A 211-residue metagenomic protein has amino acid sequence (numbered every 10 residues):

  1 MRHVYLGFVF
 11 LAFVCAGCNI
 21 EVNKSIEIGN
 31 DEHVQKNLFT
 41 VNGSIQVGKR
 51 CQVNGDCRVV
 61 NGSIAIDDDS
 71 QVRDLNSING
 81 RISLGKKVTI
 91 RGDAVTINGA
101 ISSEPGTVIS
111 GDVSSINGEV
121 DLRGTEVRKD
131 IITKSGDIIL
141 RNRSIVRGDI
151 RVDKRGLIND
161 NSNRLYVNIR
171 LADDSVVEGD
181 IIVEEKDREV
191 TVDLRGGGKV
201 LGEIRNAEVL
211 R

Functional and structural regions predicted by a protein language model:
M1-R211: Intrinsically disordered, low-complexity terminal regions
